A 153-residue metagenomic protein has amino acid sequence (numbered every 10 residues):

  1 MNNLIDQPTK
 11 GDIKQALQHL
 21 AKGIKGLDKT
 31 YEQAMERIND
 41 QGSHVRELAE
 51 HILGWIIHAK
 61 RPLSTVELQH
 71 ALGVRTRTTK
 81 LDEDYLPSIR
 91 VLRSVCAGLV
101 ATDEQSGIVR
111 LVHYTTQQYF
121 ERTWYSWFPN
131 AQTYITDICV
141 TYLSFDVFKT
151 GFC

Functional and structural regions predicted by a protein language model:
M1-C153: Leucine/isoleucine-rich amphipathic helices and adjacent mixed helix/strand linkers that form non-membrane
